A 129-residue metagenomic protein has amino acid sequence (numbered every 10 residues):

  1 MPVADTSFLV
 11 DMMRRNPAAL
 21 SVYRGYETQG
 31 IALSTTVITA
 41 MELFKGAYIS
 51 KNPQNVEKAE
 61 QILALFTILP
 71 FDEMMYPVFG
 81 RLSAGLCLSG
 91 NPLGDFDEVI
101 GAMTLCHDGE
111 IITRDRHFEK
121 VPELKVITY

Functional and structural regions predicted by a protein language model:
M1, G101-Y129: Acidic, PIN/NYN-like endoribonuclease modules and their adjacent C-terminal/linker elements
M1-T35, K45-Q61: Short, well-structured N-terminal submotif of metal-dependent ribonuclease cores
D5-T6, L43, F79, T104: Generic structural signal for small/hydrophobic residues in well-ordered secondary structure, especially within
D5-T6, T39, R114: A secondary-structure boundary/capping signal
L9-V10, A19, A40-L43, Y76 (+1 more regions): A generic structural signal for short hydrophobic patches within well-formed alpha-helices
S50-Q54, L86-C87, T128-Y129: Short, hinge-like loop/turn segments at secondary-structure boundaries
T67-I112: Active-site neighborhoods of divalent-metal-dependent phosphate/nucleic-acid chemistry enzymes
